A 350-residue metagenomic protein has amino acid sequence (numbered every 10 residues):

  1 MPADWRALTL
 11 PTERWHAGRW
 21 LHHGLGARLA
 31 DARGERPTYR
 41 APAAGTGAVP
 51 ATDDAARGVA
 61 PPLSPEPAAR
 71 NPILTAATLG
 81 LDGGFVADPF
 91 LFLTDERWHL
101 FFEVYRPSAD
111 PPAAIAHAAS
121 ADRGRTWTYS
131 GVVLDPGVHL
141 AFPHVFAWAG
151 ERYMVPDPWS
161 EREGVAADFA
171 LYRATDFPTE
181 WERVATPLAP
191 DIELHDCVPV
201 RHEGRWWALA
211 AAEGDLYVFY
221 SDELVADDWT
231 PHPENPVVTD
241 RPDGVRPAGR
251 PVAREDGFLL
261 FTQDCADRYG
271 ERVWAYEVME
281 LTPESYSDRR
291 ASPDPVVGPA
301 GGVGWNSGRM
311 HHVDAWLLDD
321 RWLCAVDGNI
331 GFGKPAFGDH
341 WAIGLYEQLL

Functional and structural regions predicted by a protein language model:
M1-L350: Carbohydrate-active catalytic/glycan-binding domains of CAZyme proteins, especially the secreted or lumenal ectodomains
